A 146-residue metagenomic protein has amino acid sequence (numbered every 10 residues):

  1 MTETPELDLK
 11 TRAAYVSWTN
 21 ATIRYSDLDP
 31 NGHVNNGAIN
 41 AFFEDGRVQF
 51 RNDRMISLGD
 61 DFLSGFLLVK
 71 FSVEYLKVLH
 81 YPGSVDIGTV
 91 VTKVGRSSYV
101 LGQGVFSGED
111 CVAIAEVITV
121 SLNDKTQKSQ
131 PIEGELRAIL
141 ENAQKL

Functional and structural regions predicted by a protein language model:
M1-D86, T92-L146: Terminal targeting signals and extreme-terminal segments of soluble enzymes
